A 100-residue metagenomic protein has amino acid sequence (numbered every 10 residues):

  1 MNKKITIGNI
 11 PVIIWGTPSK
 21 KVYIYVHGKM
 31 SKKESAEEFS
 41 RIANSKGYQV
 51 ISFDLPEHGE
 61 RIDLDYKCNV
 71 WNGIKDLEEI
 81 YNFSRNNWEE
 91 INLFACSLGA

Functional and structural regions predicted by a protein language model:
T6-G16: A short loop-to-beta-strand scaffold at the N-terminal edge of the catalytic core in hydrolase folds
K20-G28: Short beta-strand element of the alpha/beta-hydrolase
K29-R41: The serine-hydrolase catalytic nucleophile loop
E34, E57-W71: Cap/lid segment of the alpha/beta-hydrolase catalytic domain
A43-I62: Conserved alpha/beta-hydrolase
K67-N86: Alpha/beta-hydrolase active-site loop
A95-A100: Gly/Ala-rich beta-loop-alpha elbow adjacent to hydrolase catalytic centers
